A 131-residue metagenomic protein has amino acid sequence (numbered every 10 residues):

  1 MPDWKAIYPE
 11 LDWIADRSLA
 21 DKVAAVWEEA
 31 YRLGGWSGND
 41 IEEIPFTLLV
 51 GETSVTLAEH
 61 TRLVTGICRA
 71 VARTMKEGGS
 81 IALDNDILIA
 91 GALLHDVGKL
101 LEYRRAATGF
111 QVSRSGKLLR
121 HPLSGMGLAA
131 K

Functional and structural regions predicted by a protein language model:
M1-V112: Acidic/His-rich, divalent-metal-binding segments that scaffold phosphate/diphosphate chemistry
G109-A130: Divalent-cation-assisted or electrostatically stabilized phosphate/pyrophosphate-binding catalytic cores
